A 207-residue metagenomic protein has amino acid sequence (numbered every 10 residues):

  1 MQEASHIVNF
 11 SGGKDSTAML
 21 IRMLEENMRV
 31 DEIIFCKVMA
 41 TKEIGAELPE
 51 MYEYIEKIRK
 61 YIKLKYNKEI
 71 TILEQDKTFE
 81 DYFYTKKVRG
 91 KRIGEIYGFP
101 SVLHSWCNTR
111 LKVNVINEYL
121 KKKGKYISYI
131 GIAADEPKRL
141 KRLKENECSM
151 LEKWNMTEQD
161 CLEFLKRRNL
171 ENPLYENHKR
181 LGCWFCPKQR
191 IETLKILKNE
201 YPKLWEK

Functional and structural regions predicted by a protein language model:
M1-K207: Nucleotide-activated chemistry modules centered on ATP-dependent adenylation/adenylyltransferase
